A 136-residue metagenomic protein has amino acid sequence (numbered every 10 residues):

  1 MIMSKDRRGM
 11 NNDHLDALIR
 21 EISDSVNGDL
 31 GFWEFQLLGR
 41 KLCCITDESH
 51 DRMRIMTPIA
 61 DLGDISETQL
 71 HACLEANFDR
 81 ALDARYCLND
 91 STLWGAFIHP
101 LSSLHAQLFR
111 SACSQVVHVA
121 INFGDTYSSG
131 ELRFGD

Functional and structural regions predicted by a protein language model:
M1-C43, F78-A81, R85-L88: Charge-rich, low-complexity N-terminal segments
H14, T68, S111-N122: Long, highly charged amphipathic alpha-helices
F35-L38, C43-P58: Short, well-structured hydrophobic secondary-structure segments
H50-R52, D61-L62, L101-S103: Short, surface-exposed beta-strand-loop junctions and turns on beta-sheet-rich folds
R54-T92, A96: Short, internal acidic amphipathic alpha-helical interface segments that mediate docking to partner proteins
F78, V117-S128: Short amphipathic alpha-helical signal-transduction/dimerization elements
C87-V117: A short, solvent-exposed beta-edge/loop patch
Y127-D136: Short, highly charged C-terminal tails/helix-capping segments
